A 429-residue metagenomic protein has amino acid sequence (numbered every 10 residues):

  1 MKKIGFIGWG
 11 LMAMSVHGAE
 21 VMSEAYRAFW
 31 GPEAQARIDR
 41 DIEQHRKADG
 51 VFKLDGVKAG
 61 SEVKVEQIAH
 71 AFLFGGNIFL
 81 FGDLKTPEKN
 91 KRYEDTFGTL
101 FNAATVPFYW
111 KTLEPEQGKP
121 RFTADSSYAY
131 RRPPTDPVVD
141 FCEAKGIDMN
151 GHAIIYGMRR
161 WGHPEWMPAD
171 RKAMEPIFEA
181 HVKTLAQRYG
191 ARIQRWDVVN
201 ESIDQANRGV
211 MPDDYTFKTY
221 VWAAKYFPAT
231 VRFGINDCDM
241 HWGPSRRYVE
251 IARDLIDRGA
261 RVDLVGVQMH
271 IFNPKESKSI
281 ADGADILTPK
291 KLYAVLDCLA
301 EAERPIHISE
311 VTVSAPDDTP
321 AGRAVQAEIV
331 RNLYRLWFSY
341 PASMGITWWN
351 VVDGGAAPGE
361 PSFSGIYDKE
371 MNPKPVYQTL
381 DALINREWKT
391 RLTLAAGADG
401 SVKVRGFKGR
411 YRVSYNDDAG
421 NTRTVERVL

Functional and structural regions predicted by a protein language model:
W9-G18: Hydrophobic h-region of N-terminal signal peptides that target proteins for export in Gram-negative bacteria
A19-D83, A103, P115-F122, N150 (+4 more regions): Beta-strand-rich domain onsets/edges
Y26-R27, R188, S202-G209, K218 (+3 more regions): Aromatic-rich peripheral "rim/lid" segments of glycoside hydrolase catalytic domains that contact and position glycan
L80-K89, K111-E116, R121-F122, S126-P133 (+7 more regions): Acidic-and-aromatic substrate-binding clefts and catalytic sites of carbohydrate-active enzymes
L84-D95, P133-V138, A180-L185, M211-V221 (+4 more regions): Alpha-helical scaffolding within the catalytic cores of extracellular/periplasmic polymer-degrading hydrolases
T86-L100, V402-R412: Short Pro-Gly-centered beta-turn/loop motif in secreted/extracellular proteins
G98-K111, V182-L185, Y189-D204, V231-D239 (+2 more regions): Aromatic- and acid-rich polysaccharide-binding/catalytic face of secreted or lumenal carbohydrate-active enzymes
A103-K119, R132-M240: Substrate-binding cleft and catalytic face of glycoside hydrolase catalytic domains, especially the flexible beta-alpha
